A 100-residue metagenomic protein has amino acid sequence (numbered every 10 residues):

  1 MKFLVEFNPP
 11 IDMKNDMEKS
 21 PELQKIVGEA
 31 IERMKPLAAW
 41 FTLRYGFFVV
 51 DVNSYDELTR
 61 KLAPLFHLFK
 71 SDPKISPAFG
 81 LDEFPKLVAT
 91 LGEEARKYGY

Functional and structural regions predicted by a protein language model:
M1-Y100: Conserved, structured core segments of small domains
